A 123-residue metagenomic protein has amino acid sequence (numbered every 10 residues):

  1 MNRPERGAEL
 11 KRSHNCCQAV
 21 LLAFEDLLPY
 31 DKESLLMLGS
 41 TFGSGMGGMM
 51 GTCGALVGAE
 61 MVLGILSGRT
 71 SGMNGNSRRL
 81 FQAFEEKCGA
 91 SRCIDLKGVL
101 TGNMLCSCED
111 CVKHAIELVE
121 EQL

Functional and structural regions predicted by a protein language model:
M1-L28: Active-site-proximal helix-loop elements at catalytic-domain edges
M1-R6, L36-G45, D95-V99: Glycine/charged-rich beta-loop-alpha catalytic/anionic-binding loops adjacent to active sites
R3, E9-K11, Y30, L38 (+2 more regions): Domain-length accessory/inserted modules outside core catalytic folds
V20-F24, G58-L66, A115, V119: Buried hydrophobic packing segments
L21-S40, E85-C93: Acidic-glycine-rich active-site phosphate/pyrophosphate-binding loop
L28-M37, G64-R79: Phosphate-handling active-site elements
F42-V62: Glycine/serine-rich anion-binding loops at beta->alpha junctions that coordinate negatively charged ligand groups
R78-L123: C-terminal binding/interaction regions
